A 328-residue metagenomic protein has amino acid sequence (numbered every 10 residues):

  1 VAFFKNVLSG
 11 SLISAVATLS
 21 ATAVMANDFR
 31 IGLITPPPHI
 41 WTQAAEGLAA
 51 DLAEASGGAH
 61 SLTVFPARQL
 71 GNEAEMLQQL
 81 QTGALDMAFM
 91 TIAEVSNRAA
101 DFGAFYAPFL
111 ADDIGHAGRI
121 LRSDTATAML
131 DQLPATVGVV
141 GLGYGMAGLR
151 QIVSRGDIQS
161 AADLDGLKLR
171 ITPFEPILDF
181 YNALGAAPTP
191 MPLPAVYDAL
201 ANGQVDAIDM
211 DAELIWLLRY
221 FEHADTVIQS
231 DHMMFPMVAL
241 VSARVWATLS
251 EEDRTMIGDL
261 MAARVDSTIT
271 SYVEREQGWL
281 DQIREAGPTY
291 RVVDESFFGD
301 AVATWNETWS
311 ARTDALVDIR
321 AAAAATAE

Functional and structural regions predicted by a protein language model:
V1-I13: Bacterial N-terminal signal peptides that target proteins for export
S11-L12, T18-L19, A325: Compositionally biased, intrinsically disordered low-complexity regions
I13-S14, V24: Cleavable N-terminal signal peptides
L19-A26: Sec/Tat signal peptide C-region and signal peptidase I cleavage site
N27-H116, T125-T127, Q132-E328: N-terminal secretory/targeting leader peptides
R119: Short beta-strand-centered segments that line the small-molecule binding cleft or hinge of alpha/beta clamshell
